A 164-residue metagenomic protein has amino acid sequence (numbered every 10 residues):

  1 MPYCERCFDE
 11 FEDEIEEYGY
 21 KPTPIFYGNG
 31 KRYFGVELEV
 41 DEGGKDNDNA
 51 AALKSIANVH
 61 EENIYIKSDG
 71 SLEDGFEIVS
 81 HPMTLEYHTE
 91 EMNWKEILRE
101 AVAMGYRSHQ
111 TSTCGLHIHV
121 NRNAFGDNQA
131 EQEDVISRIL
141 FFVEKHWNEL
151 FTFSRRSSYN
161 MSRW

Functional and structural regions predicted by a protein language model:
P2-G105: Terminal catalytic/cofactor-binding subdomain
R6, R32, R99, R107 (+4 more regions): Arginine residue identity/basic-tract feature
G75, A130-W164: Aromatic/basic-lined ligand-recognition segments that form π-stacking hydrophobic pockets flanked by Lys/Arg to engage
G75, H109-F125: Histidine-centered divalent-metal-coordination microenvironment in nucleic-acid enzymes
T84, A124, E149: Short loop/turn segments at secondary-structure transitions that flank enzyme active sites
T84-Y87, T111-S112, N128: Intrinsic-disorder/low-complexity, polar/charged segments
H88-T89, G105, A124-S137: Intrinsically disordered, low-complexity coil segments
